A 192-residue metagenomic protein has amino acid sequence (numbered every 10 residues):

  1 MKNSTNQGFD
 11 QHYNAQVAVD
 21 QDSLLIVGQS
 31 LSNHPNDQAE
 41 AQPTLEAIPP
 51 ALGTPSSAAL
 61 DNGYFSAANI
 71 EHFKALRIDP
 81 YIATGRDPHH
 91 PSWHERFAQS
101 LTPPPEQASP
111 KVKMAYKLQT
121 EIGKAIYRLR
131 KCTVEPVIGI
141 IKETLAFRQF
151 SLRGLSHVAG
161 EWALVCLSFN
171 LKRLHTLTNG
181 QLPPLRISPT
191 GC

Functional and structural regions predicted by a protein language model:
M1-C192: Anion-binding and metal-coordination hotspots
